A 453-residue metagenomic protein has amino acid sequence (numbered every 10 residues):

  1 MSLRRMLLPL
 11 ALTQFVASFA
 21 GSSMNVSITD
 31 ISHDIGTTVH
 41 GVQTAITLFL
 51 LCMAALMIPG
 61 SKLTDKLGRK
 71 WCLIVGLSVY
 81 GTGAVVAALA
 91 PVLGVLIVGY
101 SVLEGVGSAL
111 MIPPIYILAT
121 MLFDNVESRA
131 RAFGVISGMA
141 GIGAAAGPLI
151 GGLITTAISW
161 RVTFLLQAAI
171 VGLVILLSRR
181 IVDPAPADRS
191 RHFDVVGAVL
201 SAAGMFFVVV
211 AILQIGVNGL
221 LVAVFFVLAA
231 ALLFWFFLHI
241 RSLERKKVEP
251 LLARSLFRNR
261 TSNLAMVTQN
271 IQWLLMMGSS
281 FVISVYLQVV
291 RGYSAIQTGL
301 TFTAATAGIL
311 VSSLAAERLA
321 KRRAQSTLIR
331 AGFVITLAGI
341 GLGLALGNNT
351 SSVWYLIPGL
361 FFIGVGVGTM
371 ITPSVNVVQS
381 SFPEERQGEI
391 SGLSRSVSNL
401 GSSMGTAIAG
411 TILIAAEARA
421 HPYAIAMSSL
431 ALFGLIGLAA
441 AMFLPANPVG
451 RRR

Functional and structural regions predicted by a protein language model:
L3-V26, I115, I158, V222-F225 (+2 more regions): 12-transmembrane solute porter fold
L10, A17, I46-F49, M53 (+11 more regions): Structural signature of transmembrane alpha-helices in multi-pass secondary transporters
S23-T38, L63, A119, Y286-G292: Membrane-interface helix caps of multi-pass secondary transporters
S27-L56, V95-I97, I296, L300: Extracellular/periplasmic helix-loop-helix junction of adjacent transmembrane segments in MFS-like secondary
T47-S61, I112-Y116, T303-A315: Central cavity-lining transmembrane alpha-helices of secondary-active solute carriers, predominantly the Major
D65-V196, E384: Helix-loop-helix hairpins in multi-pass membrane proteins, especially solute transporters
T156-Q269, L275, Y293-S294, L300-T301 (+1 more regions): Hydrophobic transmembrane-helix bundles of small-molecule transporters
